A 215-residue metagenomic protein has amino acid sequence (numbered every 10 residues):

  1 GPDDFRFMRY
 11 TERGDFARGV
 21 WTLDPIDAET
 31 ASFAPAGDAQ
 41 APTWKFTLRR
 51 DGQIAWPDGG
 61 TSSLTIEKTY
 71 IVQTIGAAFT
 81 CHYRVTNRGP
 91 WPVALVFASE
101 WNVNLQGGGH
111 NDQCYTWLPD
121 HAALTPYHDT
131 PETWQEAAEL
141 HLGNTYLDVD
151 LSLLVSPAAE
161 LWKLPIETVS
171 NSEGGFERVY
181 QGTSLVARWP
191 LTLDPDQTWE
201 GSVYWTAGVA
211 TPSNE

Functional and structural regions predicted by a protein language model:
G1-E12: Long low-complexity, intrinsically disordered regulatory regions
Y10-H82, G89, L140-E215: Beta-strand-rich recognition/accessory modules
A77-T80, R84-L161: Polysaccharide-binding surfaces and accessory modules of carbohydrate-active proteins
